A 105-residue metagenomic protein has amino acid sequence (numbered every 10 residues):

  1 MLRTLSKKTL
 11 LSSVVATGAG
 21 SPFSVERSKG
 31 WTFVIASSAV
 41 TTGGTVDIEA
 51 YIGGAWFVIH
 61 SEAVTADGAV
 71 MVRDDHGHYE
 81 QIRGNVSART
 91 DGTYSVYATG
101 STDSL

Functional and structural regions predicted by a protein language model:
M1-V14, T99-L105: Short, intrinsically disordered N-terminal pre-domain segments
L10-R27, A39-T45, A63-M71, R89-G92: Surface-exposed ligand/attachment interfaces on beta-rich extracellular proteins
S28-I35, H76-S95: Noncatalytic modules at the cell exterior or secretory-pathway interfaces, chiefly beta-strand-rich lectin/adhesion
T41-V58, V96-T99: Short, surface-exposed beta-strand/strand-loop-strand elements in extracellular ectodomains
V64, D75-H76, L105: Extracellular, repeat-based ectodomains that mediate carbohydrate processing or recognition
